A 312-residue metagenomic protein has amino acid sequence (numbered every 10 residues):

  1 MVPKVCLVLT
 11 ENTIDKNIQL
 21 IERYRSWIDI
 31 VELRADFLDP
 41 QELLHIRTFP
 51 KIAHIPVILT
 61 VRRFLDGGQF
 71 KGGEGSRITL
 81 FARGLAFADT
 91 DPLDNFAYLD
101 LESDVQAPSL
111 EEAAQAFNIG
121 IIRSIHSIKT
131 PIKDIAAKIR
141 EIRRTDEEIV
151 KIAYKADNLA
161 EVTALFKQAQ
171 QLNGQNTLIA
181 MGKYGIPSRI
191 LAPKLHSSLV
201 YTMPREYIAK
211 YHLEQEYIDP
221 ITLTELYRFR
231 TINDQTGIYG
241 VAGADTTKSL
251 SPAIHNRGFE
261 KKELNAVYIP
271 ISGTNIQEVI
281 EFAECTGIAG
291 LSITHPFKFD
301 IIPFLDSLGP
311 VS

Functional and structural regions predicted by a protein language model:
M1-K133, Y154: Active-site beta->alpha loop and helix N-cap motifs at the rims of alpha/beta catalytic domains
M1-K4, D234-I238: A short, charged/proline- and glycine-enriched loop that marks the coil->beta-strand transition at the N-terminal
I14-N17, P40-L43, Q106-L110, V162 (+3 more regions): Short, well-ordered alpha-helical microsegments
D15-N17, K133-I135, A160-E161, I269-A283: Structural motif
E22-S26, R47-K51, F166-Q170, A192-S197 (+1 more regions): Short, solvent-exposed amphipathic alpha-helical segments in soluble enzyme and RNA/protein-processing domains
P92-L93, Y98, S103-G237: Catalytic alpha/beta core domains of metabolic enzymes, predominantly
T236-S312: Phosphate/diphosphate ligand-binding glycine-rich loop within oxidoreductases
